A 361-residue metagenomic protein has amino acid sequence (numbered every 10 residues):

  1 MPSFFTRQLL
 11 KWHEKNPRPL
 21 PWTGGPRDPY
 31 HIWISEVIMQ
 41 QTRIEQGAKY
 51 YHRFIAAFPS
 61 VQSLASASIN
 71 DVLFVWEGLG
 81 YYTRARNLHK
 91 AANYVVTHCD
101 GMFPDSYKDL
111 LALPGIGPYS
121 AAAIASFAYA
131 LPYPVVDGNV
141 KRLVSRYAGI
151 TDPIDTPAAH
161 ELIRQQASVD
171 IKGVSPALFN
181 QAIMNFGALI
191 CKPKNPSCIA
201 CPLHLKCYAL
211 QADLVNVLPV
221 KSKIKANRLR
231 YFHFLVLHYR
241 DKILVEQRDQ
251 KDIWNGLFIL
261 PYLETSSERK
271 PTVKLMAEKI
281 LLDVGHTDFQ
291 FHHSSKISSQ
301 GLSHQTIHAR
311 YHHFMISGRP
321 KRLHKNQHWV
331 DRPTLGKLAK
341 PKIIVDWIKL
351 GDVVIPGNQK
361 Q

Functional and structural regions predicted by a protein language model:
M1-P19, G24, A188-Q361: Intrinsically disordered, low-complexity, charged terminal extensions of DNA damage-control enzymes
S3-I199, L203-V217, L229, L282-H286 (+1 more regions): Catalytic cores of DNA base-excision repair glycosylases
